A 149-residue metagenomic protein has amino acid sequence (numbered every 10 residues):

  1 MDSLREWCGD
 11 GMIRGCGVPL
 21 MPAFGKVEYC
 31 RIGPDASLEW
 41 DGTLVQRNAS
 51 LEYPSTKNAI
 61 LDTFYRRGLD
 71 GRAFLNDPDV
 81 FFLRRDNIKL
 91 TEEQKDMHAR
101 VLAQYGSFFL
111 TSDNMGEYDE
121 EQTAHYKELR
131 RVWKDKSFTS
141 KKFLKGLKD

Functional and structural regions predicted by a protein language model:
D2-Y118: Glycan-recognition surfaces
N114-D149: Non-catalytic C-terminal accessory modules of carbohydrate-active enzymes
